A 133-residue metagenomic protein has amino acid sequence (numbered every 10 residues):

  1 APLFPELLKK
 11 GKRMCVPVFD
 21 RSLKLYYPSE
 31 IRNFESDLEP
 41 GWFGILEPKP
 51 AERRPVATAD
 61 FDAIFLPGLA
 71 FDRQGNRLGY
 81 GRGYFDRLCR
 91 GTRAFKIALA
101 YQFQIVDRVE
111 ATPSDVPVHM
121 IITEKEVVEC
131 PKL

Functional and structural regions predicted by a protein language model:
A1-A57: N-terminal active-site beta-alpha-beta segment that forms phosphate/nucleotide-binding and substrate-recognition loops
F34, K49, A59-I64, D72-R77 (+1 more regions): Surface-exposed, charge/polar-rich loops and edge strands
G81: Short polar/charged helix/loop
